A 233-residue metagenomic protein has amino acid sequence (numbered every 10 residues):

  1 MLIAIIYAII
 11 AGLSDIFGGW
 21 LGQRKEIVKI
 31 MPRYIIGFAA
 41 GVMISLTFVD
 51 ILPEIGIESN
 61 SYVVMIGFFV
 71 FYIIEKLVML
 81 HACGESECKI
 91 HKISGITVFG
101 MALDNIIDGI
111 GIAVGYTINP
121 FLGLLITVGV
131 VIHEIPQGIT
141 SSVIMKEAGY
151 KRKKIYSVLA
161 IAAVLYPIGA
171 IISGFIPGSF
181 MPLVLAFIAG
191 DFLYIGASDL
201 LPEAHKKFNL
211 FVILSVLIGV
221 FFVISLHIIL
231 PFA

Functional and structural regions predicted by a protein language model:
M1-A233: Intrinsically disordered, metal-sensing/regulatory segments
